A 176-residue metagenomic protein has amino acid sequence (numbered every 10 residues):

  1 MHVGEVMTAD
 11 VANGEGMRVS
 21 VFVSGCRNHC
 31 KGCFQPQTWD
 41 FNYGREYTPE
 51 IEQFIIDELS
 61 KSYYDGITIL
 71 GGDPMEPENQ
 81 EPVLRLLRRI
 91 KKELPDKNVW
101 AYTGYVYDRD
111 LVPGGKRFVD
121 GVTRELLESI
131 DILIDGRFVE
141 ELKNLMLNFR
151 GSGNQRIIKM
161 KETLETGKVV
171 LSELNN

Functional and structural regions predicted by a protein language model:
M1-F22, R27, K31, Q35-N42 (+2 more regions): N-terminal [4Fe-4S]-dependent radical SAM core
M1-V3, M17, Q35-K116, G121-T123: Conserved Radical SAM active-site core
A12, D108, T166: Flexible, glycine-rich phosphate/dinucleotide-binding loops and adjacent beta-alpha linkers at cofactor/substrate
E76, E141-L142: Short glycine-rich, flexible loops that bind phosphorylated cofactors or substrates
L86-K91, K143-N176: P-loop/Walker A phosphate-binding loop and immediately adjacent motor/lid segment at beta-alpha junctions
D131: Receiver (REC) domain switch/active-site residues of two-component response regulators
